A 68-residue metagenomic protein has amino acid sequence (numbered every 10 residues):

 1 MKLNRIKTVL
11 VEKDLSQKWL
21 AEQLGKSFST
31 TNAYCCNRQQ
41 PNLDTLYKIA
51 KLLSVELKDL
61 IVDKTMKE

Functional and structural regions predicted by a protein language model:
N4-Q23: Short basic helix-loop element that most often maps to the first helix and adjoining turn of HTH DNA-binding modules
T8-V9, K13, A33, K51 (+1 more regions): Short, charged recognition helix plus adjacent turn of helix-turn-helix-like nucleic-acid-binding domains
K26-Q40: Recognition helix of helix-turn-helix/homeodomain-like DNA-binding domains that insert into the DNA major groove
R38-K48, K67: Short, basic-rich loop-to-helix N-cap that marks the start of a DNA-contacting helix
